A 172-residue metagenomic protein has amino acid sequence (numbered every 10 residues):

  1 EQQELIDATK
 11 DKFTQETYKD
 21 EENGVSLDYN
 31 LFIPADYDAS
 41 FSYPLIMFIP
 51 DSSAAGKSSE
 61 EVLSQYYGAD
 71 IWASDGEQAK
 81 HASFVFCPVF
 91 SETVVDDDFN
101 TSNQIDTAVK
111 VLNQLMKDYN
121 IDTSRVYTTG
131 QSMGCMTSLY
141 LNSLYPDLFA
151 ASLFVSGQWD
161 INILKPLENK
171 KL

Functional and structural regions predicted by a protein language model:
E1-P44, T129-M133, L141, L153 (+1 more regions): A domain-start/cap signature at the N-terminus of enzymes
E22-G24, D38-S42, E77-H81, I121 (+1 more regions): Extracellular/periplasmic catalytic domains that process cell-envelope and extracellular macromolecules
D36-Y37, F41, V94-S132: Gly/Ser-rich "nucleophile elbow"/oxyanion-hole loop immediately N-terminal to the catalytic nucleophile in hydrolases
P44, S83, R125, A150 (+1 more regions): Alpha/beta-hydrolase fold active-site loops
L45, I49-T107: Active-site machinery of serine-nucleophile hydrolases
A55-K57, V94-D98, C135-L139, W159-L164: Extracytoplasmic/secreted cell-surface and envelope-processing proteins
Y140-A150: Conserved hydrolase catalytic core segment
A150-L172: The feature captures the conserved acid-bearing segment of alpha/beta-hydrolase catalytic domains
